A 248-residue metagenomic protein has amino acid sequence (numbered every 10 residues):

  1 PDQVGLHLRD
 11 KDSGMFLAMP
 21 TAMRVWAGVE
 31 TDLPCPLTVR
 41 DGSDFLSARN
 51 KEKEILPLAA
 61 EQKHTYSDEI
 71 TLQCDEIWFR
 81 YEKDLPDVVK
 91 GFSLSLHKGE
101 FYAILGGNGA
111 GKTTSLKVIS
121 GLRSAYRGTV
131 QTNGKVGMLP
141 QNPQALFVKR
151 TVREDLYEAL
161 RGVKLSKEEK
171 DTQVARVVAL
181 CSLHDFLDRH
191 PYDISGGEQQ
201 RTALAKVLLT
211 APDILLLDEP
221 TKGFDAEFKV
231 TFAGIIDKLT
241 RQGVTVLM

Functional and structural regions predicted by a protein language model:
P1-L33: Conserved beta-strand-loop-alpha-helix hinge in the C-terminal portion of ABC ATPase nucleotide-binding domains
L72-I77, Y157, E168-L187: Conserved ABC ATPase "signature" region
L105-G107: The feature captures the beta-strand-to-loop junction immediately N-terminal to the Walker
S120: Helix-to-loop junction immediately C-terminal to a conserved catalytic motif
H190-I194, E198: Conserved ABC ATPase signature
L204, F232: Hydrophobic anchor residue at the start of the ABC signature
L215-D218: Catalytic Walker B motif of ABC-type/P-loop ATPase nucleotide-binding domains
